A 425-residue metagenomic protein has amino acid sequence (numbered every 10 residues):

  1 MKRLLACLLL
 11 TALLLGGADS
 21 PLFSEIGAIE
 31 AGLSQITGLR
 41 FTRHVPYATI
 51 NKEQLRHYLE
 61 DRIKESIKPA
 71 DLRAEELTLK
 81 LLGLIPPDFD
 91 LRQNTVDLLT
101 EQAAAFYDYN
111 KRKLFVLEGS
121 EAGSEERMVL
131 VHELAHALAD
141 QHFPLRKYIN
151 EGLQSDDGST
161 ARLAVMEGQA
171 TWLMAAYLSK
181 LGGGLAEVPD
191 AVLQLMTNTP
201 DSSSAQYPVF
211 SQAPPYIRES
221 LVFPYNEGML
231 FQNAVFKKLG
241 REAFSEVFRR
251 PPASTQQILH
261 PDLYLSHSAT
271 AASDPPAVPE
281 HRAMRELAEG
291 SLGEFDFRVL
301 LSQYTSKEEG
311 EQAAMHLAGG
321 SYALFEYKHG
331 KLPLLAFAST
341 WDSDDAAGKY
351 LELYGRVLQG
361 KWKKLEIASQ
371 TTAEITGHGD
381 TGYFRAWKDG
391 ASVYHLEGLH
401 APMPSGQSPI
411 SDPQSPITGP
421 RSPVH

Functional and structural regions predicted by a protein language model:
D19-S66: N-terminal mature-domain "stem" immediately C-terminal to a signal peptide or N-terminal signal-anchor/transmembrane
I29, D140-R146, N150-N198: Post-HExxH zinc-binding segment in Zn-dependent metallohydrolases
R43-R62, Q154-D157, V188-T197, R250-A253: Acidic helix-start/capping segments at beta-turn-to-alpha-helix junctions
R56-A70, L91-K111: Catalytic zinc-binding patch centered on the HExxH motif and its immediate surroundings that defines zinc-dependent
L114-L130, A161: Short pre-active-site segment immediately N-terminal to the catalytic Zn-binding motif
V129, E133-A137, Q141: Catalytic glutamate of the conserved HExxH
A205-L332, A338, A346: Pan-zinc metallopeptidase signature
E326-P409: C-terminal soluble interaction/assembly domains
